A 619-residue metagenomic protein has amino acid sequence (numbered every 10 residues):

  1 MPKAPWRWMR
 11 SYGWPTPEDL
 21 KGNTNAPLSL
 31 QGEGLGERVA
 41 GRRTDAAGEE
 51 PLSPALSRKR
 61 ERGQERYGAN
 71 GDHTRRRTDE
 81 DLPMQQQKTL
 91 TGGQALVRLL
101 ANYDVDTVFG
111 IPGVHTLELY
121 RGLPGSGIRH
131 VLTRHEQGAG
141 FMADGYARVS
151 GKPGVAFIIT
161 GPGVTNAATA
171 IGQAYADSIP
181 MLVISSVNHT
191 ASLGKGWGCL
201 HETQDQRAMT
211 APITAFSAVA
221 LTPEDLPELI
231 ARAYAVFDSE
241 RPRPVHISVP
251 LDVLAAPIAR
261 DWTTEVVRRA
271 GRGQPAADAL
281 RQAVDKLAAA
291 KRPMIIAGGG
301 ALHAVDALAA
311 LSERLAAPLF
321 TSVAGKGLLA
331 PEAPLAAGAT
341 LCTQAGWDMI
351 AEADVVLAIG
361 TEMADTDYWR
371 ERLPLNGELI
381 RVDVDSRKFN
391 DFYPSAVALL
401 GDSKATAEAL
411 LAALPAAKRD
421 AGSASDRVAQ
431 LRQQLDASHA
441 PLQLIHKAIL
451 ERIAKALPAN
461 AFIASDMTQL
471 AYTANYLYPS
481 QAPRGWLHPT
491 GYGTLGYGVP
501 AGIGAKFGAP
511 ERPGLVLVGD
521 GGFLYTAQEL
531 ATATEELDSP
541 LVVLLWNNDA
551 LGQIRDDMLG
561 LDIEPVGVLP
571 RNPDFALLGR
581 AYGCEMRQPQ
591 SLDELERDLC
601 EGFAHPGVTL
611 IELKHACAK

Functional and structural regions predicted by a protein language model:
G32-R38, K59-G63: Glycine-biased, low-complexity coil/linker segments
M84-K88, E224, W262, A290 (+2 more regions): Phosphate/pyrophosphate-binding active-site segments
L96, A101, I111-P124, V428-E511: Active-site diphosphate/adenylate-binding microenvironment
D106-T107, R148-S185, A211-T263, K286 (+4 more regions): Structural signature of the thiamine diphosphate
R148, G299-I380, Q481-R512, T526-Q528 (+1 more regions): Glycine-rich, anion-gripping cofactor-binding loops and their flanking helix/strand elements in enzyme active sites
S186-P227, Y234, V323-D426, M558: Glycine-rich, acidic loop regions that bind phosphate or pyrophosphate groups
S192, G196-H201, I350, N390-F392 (+3 more regions): Thiamine diphosphate
L251-D278, Q282, A421: Aromatic-enriched
